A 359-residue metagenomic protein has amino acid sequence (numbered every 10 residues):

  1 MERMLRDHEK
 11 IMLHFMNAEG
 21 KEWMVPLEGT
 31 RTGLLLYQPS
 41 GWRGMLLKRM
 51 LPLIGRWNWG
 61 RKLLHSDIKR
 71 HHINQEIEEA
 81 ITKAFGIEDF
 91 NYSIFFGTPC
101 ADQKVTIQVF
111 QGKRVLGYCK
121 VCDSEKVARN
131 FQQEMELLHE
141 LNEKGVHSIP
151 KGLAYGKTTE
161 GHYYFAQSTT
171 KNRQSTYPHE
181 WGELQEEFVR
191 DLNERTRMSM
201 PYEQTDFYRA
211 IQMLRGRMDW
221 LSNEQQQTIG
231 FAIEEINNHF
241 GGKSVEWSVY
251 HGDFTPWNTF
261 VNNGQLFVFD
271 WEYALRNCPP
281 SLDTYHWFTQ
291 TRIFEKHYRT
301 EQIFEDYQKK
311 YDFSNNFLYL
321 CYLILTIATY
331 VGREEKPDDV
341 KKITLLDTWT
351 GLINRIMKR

Functional and structural regions predicted by a protein language model:
E2-F96: Juxta-kinase regulatory segment immediately upstream of eukaryotic protein kinase catalytic domains
Q103-Q132: ATP-binding glycine-rich loop module of kinase domains
E134-I149, T170-L214, G230-K243, G252-T255: Conserved kinase catalytic-core helix
K151-G161: Short beta-strand micro-motifs within the conserved protein kinase catalytic domain, predominantly in the N-lobe
E160-N172: Conserved short submotifs of the Hanks-type protein kinase catalytic core that shape the nucleotide-binding pocket
S175, E187, K243, Y285-T289 (+1 more regions): Helix-rich C-terminal or lid/interface subdomains of diverse kinases
S248, D253, N258, D270: Conserved catalytic-loop position in the HRD/HxD motif
N262-D306: Active-site Asp-x-Gly
